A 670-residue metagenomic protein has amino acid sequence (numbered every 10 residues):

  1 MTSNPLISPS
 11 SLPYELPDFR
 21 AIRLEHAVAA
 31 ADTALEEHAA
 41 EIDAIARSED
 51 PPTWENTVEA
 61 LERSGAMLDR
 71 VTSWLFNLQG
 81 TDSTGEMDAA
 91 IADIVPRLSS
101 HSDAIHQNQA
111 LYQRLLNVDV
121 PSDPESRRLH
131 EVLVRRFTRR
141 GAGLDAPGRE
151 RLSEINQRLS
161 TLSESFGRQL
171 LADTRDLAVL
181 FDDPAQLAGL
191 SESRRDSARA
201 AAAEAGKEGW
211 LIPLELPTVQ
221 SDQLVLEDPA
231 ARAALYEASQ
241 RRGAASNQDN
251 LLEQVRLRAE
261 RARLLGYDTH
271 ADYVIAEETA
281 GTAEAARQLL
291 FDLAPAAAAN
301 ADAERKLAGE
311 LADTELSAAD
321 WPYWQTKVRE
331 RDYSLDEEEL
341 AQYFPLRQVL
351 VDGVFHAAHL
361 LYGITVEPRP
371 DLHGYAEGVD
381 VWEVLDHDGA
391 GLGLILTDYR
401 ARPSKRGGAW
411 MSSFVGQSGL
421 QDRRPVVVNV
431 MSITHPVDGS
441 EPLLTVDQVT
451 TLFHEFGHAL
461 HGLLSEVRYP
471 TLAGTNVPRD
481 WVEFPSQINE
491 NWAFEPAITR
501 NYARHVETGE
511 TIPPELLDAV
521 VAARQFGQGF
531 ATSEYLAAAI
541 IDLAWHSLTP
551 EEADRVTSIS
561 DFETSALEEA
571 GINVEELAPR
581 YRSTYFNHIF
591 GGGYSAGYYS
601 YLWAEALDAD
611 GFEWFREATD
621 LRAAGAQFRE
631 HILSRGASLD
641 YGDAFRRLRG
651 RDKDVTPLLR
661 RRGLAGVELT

Functional and structural regions predicted by a protein language model:
M1-L190: N-terminal helix-rich structural modules
M1-Y14, A31-E36, E62, A66 (+6 more regions): Acidic, low-complexity proline/glycine-rich segments
T2-A29, T33, G209, Y333 (+8 more regions): C-terminal, non-catalytic "cap/extension" segments appended to globular domains
S11-H26, L75-I94, L116-E154, P213-Q248 (+6 more regions): Short His/Asp/Glu-rich catalytic/ion-coordination signatures at enzyme active sites or charged loops
E36, A40, A44-P51, M67-T84 (+21 more regions): Intrinsically disordered or highly flexible coil/loop and linker segments, enriched in small and charged/polar residues
A66-N77, E131, R135, E237 (+3 more regions): Short, hydrophobic/amphipathic alpha-helical patches that form generic packing surfaces within helical domains
E125, L129-E131, T161, R168 (+9 more regions): Active-site-proximal, well-structured secondary-structure segments within enzyme catalytic domains
T434-F453: Short pre-active-site segment immediately N-terminal to the catalytic Zn-binding motif
